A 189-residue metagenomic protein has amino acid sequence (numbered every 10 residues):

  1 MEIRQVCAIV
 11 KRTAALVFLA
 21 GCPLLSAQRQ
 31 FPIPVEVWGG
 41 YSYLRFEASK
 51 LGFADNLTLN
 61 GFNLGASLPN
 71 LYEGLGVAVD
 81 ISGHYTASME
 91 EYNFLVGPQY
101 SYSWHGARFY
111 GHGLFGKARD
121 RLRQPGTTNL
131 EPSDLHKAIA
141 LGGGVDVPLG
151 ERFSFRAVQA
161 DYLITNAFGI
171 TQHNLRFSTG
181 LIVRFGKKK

Functional and structural regions predicted by a protein language model:
M1-P32, G186-K189: Cleavable N-terminal export/targeting peptides
L19-A20, S154, I164: Short, linear, compositionally biased motifs with a strong N-terminal bias
P23, H84, T165-A167: Short beta-turn/strand-loop junction motif enriched in small, turn-promoting residues
S26-L71, V77-G83, S178, I182-K189: Short glycine/proline- and aromatic-enriched beta-strand/turn motifs that initiate or cap beta-hairpins
R45-S49, Q124-N129, L163-I164: Extracytoplasmic loops and strand-loop junctions of Gram-negative outer membrane beta-barrel proteins
F53-L59, T86-Y92, N129-K137, G169-N174: Replace "Gram-negative outer membrane beta-barrel proteins" with "bacterial and organellar outer membrane beta-barrel
G65-T127, H136-G142, V147-L149, F155 (+3 more regions): Gram-negative (and chloroplast) outer-membrane scaffold detector with strong preference for beta-barrel transmembrane
Q159, L163-I164, F168-K189: Hydrophobic secondary-structure block in the mid-to-C-terminal portion of proteins
